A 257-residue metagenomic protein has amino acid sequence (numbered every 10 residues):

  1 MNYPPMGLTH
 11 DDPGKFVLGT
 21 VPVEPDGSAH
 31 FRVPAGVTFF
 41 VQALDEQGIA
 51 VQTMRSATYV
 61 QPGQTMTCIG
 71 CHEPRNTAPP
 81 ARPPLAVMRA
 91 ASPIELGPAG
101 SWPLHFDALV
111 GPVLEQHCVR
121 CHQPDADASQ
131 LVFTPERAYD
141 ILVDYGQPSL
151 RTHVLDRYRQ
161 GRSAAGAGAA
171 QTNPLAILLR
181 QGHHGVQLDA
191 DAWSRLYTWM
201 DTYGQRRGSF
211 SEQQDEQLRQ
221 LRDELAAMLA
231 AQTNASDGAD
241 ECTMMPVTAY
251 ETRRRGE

Functional and structural regions predicted by a protein language model:
M1-H10: Extended low-complexity, serine/threonine- and proline-enriched intrinsically disordered segments
T9-D26: Short, acidic Ser/Thr/Gly-rich low-complexity loop/linker segments typical of extracellular and cell-surface proteins
P13, G36-T38, Q42-A57, P62-E257: Aromatic- and Gly/Pro-enriched helix-to-coil junctions and flexible linker segments
D26-R32: Short, surface-exposed beta-strand/beta-hairpin micro-motifs centered on an aromatic residue
